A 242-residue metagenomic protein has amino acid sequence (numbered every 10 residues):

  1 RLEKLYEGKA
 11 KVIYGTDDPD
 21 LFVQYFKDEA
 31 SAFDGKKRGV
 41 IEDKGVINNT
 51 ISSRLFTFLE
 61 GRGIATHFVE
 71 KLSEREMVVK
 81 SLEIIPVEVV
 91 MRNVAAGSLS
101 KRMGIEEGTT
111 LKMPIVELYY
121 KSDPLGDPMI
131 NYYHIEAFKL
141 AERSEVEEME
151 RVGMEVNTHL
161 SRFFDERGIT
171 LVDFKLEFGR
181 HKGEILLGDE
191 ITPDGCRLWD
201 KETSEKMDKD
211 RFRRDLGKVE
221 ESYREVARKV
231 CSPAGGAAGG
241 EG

Functional and structural regions predicted by a protein language model:
R1-Y120, V230, A234: Active-site loop/lid in soluble adenylation, ligation, and acyl-transfer enzymes
T16, I185-D194: Catalytic cores of nucleic-acid ligases and guanylyltransferases
K36-V46, M129-V152: Short histidine-centered catalytic/ligand-binding loop motif
V69-R75, F164-G179: A short glycine-rich, hydrophobically flanked beta-strand micro-motif that places a catalytic Asp/Glu for divalent metal
M91, L171-D189: Conserved metal-phosphate-binding beta-hairpin within the catalytic cores of diverse ATP-dependent phosphoryl-transfer
T109, I191-G242: C-terminal helix-cap and adjacent tail motif
T109-G126, N157-G168, T192-R197: Phosphate-binding core of ATP-grasp and ATP-grasp-like enzymes
L140-V172: A long amphipathic alpha-helix within ATP-dependent nucleotide-binding catalytic cores
